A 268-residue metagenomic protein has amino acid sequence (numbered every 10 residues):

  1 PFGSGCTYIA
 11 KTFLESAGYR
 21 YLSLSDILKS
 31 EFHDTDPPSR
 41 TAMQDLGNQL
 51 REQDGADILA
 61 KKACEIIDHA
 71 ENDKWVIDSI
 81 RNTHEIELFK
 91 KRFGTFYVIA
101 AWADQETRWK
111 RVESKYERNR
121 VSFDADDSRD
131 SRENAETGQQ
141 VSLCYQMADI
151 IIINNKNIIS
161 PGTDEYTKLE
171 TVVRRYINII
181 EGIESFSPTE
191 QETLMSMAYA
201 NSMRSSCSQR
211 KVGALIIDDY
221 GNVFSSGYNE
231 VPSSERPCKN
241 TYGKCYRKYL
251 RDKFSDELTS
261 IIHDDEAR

Functional and structural regions predicted by a protein language model:
F2: The conserved Walker
C6: Conserved lysine of the Walker
I9, F13: Hydrophobic positions on the alpha1 helix immediately C-terminal to the Walker A/P-loop
R20-W75, I80-E87: ATP-dependent small-molecule kinase phosphotransfer cores that center on conserved nucleotide phosphate-binding segments
I58, I86, E113-V173: Small-molecule kinase domains that catalyze NTP-dependent phosphoryl transfer to phosphate-bearing small molecules
D78-I80, K90-Y116: Conserved phosphate-donor/acceptor-positioning beta-strand/loop module used by diverse small-molecule
F186-V212: Short, basic/aromatic recognition patches
Y228-R268: A short, polar/charged loop-to-alpha-helix boundary motif
